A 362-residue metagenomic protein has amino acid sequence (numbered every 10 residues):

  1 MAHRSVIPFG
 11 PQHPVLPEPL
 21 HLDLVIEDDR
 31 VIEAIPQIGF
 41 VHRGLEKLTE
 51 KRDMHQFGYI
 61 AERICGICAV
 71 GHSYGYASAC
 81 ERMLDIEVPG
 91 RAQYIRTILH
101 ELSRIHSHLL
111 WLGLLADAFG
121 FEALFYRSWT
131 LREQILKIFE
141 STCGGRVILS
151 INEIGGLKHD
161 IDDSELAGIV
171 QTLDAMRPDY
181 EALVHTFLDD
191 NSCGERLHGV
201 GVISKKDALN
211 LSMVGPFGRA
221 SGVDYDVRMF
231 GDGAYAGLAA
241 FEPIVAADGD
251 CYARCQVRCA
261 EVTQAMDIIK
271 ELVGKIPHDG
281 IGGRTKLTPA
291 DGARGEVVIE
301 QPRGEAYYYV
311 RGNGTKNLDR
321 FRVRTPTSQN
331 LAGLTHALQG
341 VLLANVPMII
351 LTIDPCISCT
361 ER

Functional and structural regions predicted by a protein language model:
M1-R362: Active-site bordering "gate/hinge" segments that shape substrate access to catalytic or cofactor-binding pockets
